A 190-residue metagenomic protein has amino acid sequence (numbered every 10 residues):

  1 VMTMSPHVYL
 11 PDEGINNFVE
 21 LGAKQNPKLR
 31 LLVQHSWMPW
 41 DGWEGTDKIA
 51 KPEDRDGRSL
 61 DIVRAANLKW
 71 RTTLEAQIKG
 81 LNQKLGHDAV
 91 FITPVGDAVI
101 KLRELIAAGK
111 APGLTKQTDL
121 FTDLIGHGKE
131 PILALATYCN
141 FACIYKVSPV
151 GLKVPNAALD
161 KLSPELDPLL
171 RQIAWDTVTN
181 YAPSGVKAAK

Functional and structural regions predicted by a protein language model:
V1, P94-V99: Ligand-binding pocket scaffold of soluble enzyme catalytic domains
V1-N17, K28-G57: Oxyanion-hole/transition-state-stabilizing segment in secreted/luminal serine hydrolases and related acyltransferases
T3-Y9, D56-A65, F121-K129: Second-shell loop/turn segments in exported
Y9-F18, S59-I78: Well-ordered, non-membrane alpha-helical segments in soluble/globular domains
N26-L32, L85-F91: Loop/turn elements at helix/coil->beta-strand transitions in domains of secreted/extracellular proteins
L29, M38-G42, D97-A108: Short, solvent-exposed beta-strand-terminating loops
T46-K69, K84: Extracytoplasmic substrate-binding proteins
K84, D88, A108-K190: Conserved catalytic region of serine esterases and O-acyltransferases that act on ester linkages in lipids
